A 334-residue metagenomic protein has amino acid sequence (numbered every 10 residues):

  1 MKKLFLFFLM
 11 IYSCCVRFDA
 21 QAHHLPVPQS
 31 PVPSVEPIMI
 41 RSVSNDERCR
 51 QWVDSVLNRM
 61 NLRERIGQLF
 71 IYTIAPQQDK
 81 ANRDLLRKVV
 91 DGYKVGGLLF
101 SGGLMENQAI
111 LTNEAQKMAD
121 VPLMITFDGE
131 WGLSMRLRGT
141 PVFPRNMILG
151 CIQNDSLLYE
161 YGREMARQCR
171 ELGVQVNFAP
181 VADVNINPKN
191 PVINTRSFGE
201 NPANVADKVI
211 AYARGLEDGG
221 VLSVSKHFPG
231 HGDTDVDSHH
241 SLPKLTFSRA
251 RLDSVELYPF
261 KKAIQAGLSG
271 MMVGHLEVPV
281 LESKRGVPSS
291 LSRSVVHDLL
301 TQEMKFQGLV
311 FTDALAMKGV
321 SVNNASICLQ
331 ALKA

Functional and structural regions predicted by a protein language model:
M1-V32: Bacterial Sec-dependent N-terminal signal peptides
A20-V142: N-terminal hydrophobic targeting/anchoring segments and the immediately downstream early-domain regions of hydrolases
N61, L98, I110-K117, V121-L123 (+2 more regions): Second-shell residues forming the walls of enzyme active-site clefts
A75-Q78, F127-M135, Q175-N185, S225-H231 (+1 more regions): Short glycine-enriched loops at secondary-structure junctions
M105-L123, Q153-G173: Active-site-adjacent structural elements in enzyme catalytic domains
F143-Q153, S197-G199: A charged helix-plus-loop insertion that forms the helical arch/lid used to bind and gate nucleic-acid substrates
